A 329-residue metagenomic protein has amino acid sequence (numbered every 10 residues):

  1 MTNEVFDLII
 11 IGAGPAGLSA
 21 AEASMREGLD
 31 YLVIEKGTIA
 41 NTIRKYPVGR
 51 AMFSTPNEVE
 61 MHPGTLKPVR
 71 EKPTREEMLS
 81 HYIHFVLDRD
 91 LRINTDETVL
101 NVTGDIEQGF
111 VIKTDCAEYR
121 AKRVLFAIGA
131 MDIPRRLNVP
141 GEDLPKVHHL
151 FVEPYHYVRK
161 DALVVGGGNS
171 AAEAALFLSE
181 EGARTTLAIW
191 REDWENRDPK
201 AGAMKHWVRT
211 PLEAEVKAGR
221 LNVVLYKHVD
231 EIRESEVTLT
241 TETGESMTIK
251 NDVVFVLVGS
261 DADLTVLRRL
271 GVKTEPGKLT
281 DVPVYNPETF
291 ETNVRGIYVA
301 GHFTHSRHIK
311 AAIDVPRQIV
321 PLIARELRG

Functional and structural regions predicted by a protein language model:
M1-L8, M131-I133, N138-L150: Extreme N-terminal leader/targeting segments of oxidoreductases
T2-F6, I10-K36, L150-P199, G244-M247 (+2 more regions): Rossmann-like dinucleotide/flavin-binding elements
N3, A13-L91, A175-K205, E275-T280: Beta1-alpha1 glycine-rich phosphate/pyrophosphate-binding loop at the start of Rossmann-like nucleotide-binding domains
F6, T114, A121-K122, R159 (+3 more regions): Active-site acidic short loop of glycosyltransferases
I9-I11, E118-M131, L163-V165, K250-G259: Short hydrophobic core segments
V48-R50, G271-Y298: FAD-binding beta-loop-beta segment adjacent to the flavin cofactor pocket
D90-I112, Y119, G182-G277: A Rossmann-like FAD-binding core segment of flavoenzymes
F126-E142, S260-V272: Flavin (primarily FAD) binding-site architecture
